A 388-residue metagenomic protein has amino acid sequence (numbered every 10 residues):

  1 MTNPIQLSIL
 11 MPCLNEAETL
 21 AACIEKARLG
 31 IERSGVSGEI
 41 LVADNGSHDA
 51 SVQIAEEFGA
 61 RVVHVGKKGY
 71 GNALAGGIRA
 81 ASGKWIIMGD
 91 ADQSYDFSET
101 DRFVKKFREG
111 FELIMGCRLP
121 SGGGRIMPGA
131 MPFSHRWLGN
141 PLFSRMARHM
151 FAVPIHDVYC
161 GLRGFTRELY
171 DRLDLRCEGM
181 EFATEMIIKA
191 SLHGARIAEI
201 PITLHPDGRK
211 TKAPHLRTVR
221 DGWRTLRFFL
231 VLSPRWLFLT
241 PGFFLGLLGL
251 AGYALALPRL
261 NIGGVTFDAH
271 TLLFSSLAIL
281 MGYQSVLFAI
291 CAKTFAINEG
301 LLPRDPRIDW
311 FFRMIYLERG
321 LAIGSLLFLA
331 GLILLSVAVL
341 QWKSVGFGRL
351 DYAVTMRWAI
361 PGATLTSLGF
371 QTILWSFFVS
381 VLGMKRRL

Functional and structural regions predicted by a protein language model:
M1-L29, V36: N-proximal low-complexity "stem/linker" segments adjacent to membrane-targeting elements
M1-N3, A152, L175-L388: Hydrophobic helical membrane-anchoring modules
E18-A22, S47-F58: Acidic helix N-cap motif at the loop->helix transition within catalytic regions of sugar-transfer enzymes
I24, R28, G35-G46, V63 (+1 more regions): Short beta-strand/loop segment that forms part of the nucleotide-sugar
S34-L41, V52-A80: Conserved donor nucleotide-binding strand/loop of the catalytic core
L41-V52, Q93: A conserved acidic beta->alpha catalytic loop
V65-A80, W85, F97-M180, D207-L226: Acceptor/aglycone-binding surface of glycosyltransferases and processive sugar-polymer synthases
